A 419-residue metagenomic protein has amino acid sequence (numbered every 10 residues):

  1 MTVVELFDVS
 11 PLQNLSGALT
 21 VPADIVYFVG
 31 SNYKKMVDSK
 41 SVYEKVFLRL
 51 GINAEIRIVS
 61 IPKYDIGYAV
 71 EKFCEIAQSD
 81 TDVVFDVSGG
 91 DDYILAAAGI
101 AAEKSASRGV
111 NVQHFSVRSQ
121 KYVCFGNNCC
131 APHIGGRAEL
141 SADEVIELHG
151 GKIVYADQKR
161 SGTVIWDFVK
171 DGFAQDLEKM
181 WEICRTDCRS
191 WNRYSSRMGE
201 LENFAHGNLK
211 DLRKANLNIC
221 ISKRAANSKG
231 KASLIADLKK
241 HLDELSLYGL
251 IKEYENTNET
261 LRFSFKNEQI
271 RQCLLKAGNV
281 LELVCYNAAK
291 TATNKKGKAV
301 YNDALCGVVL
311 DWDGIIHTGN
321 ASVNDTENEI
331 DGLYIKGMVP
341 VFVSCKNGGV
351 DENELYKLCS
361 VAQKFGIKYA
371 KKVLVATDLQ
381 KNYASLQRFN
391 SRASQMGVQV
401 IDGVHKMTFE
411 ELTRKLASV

Functional and structural regions predicted by a protein language model:
M1-T2, I25, D82-V84, V339-V341 (+1 more regions): Structural motif
E5, V9-D24, L358-A362: Histidine-anchored nucleotide/phosphate-binding helix
V9-Q13, N32-M36, P62-Y64, G90-I94 (+2 more regions): Short acidic, S/G/P-rich loop/turn micro-motifs used as interaction or catalytic elements
G17-A18, V37-L50, A98, Y383-M396: Short, aromatic/basic amphipathic alpha-helical patches
I25-S88, D92-A102, S107: A broadly used, surface-exposed interaction patch
V83-V84, K104-G126: Short, acidic/small-residue loops that bind anionic groups at enzyme active sites
F115-S161: Beta-rich, aromatic/charged-enriched effector core domains that present basic-aromatic interfaces for binding
E147-V419: Intrinsically disordered, low-complexity Ser/Thr/Pro/Gly-rich regulatory segments
